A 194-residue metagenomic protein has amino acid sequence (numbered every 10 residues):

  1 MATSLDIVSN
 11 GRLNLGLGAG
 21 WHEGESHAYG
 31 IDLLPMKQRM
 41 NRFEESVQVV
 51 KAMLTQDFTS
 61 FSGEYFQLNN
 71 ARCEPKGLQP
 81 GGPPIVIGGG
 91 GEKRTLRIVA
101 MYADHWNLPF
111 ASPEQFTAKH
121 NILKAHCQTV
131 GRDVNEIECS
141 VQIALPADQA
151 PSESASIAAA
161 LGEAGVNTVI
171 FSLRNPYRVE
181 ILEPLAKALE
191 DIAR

Functional and structural regions predicted by a protein language model:
M1-R194: Active-site-adjacent structural elements that line small-molecule/cofactor binding pockets in enzymes
